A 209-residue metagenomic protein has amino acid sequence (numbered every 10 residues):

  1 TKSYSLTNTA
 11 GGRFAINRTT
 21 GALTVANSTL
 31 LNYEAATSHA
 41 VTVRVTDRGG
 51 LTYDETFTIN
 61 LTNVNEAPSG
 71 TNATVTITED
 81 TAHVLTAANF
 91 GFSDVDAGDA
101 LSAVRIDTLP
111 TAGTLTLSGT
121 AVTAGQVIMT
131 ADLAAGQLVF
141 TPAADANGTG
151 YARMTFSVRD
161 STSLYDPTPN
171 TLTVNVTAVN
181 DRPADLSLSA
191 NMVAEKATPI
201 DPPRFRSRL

Functional and structural regions predicted by a protein language model:
T1-S69, T74-L186, N191-P199, R204-L209: Acidic, turn/loop-rich segments in luminal/extracellular domains of secretory-pathway and cell-surface proteins
